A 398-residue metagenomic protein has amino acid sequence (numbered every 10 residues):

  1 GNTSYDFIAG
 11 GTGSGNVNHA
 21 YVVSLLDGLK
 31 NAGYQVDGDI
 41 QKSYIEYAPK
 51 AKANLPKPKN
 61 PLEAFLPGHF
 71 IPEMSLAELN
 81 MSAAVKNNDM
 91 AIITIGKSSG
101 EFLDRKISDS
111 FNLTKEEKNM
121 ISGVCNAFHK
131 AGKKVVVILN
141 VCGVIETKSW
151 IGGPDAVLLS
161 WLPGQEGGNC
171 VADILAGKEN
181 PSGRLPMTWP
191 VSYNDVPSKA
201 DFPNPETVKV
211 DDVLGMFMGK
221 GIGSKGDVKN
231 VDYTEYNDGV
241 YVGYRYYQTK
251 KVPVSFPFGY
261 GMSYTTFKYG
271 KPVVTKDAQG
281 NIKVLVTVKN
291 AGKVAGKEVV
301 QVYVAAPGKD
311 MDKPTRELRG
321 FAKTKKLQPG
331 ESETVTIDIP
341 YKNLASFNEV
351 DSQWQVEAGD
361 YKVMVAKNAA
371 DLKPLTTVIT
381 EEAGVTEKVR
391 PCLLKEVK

Functional and structural regions predicted by a protein language model:
G1-K398: C-terminal non-catalytic regions of proteins with extracellular/luminal or membrane-system context
